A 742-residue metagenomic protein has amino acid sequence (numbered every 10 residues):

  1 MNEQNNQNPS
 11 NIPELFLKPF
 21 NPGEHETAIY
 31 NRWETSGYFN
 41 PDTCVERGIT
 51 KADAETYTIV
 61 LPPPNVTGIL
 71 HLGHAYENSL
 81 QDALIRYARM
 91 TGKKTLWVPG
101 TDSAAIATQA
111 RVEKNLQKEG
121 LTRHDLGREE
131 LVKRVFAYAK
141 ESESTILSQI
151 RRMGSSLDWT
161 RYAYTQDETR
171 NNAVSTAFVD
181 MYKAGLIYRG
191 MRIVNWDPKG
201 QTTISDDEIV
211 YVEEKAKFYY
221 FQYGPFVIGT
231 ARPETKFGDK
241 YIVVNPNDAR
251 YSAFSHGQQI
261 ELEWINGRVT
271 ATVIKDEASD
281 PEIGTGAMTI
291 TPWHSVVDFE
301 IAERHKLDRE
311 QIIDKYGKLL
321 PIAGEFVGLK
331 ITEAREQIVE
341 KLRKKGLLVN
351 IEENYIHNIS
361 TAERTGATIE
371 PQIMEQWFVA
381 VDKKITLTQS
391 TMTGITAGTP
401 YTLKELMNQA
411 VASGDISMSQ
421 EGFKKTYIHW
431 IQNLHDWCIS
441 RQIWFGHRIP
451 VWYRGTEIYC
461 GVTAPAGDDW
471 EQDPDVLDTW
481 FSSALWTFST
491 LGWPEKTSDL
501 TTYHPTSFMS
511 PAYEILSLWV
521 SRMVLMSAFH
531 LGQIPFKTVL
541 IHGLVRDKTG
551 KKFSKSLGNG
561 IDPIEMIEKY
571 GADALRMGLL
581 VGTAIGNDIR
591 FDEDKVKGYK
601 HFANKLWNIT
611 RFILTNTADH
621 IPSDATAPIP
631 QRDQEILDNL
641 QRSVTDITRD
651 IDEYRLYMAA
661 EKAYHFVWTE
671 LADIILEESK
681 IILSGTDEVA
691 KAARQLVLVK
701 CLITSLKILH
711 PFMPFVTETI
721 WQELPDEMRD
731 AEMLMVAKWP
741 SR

Functional and structural regions predicted by a protein language model:
M1-L72, T95, V349-N350, E363 (+2 more regions): Non-catalytic terminal extensions that flank enzyme cores
L15-E34, R152, S156-L157, A163 (+10 more regions): NTP-handling and nucleic-acid-processing catalytic cores
L17-K18, G100-S103, L131-F136, T160-N171 (+8 more regions): Conserved short loop/turn motifs at secondary-structure junctions
C44-V112, T165, V174, G229-A231 (+5 more regions): N-terminal catalytic cores of NTP/NDP-binding nucleotidyl/phosphoryl-transfer enzymes
D102, P198, E208-V210, Y453 (+6 more regions): Acidic, turn-prone loop/beta-hairpin segments
S144, I150, H601-L614, Q631-S643 (+2 more regions): Core structural elements
V212, I290-W293, T332, E370 (+8 more regions): Conserved phosphate-binding loops in nucleotide/dinucleotide-binding enzymes
S360-T368, K425, L544-T549, F553-I629 (+1 more regions): Catalytic adenosine-cofactor/nucleotide-binding cores of aminoacyl-tRNA synthetases and other
